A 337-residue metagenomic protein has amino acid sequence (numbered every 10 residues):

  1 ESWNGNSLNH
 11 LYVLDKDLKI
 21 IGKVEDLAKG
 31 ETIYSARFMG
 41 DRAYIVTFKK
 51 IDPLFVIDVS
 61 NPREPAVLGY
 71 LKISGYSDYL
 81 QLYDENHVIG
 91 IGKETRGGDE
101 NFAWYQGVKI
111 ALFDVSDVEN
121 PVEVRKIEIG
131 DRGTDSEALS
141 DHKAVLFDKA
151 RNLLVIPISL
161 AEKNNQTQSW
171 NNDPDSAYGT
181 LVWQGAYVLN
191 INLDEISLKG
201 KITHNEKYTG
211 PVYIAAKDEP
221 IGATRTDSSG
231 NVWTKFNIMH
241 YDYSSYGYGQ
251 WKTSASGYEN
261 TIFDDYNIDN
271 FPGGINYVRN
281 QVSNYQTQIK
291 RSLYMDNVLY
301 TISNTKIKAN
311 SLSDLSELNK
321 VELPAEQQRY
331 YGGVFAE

Functional and structural regions predicted by a protein language model:
E1-E337: Feature marking well-ordered beta-strand scaffolds used for ligand recognition
